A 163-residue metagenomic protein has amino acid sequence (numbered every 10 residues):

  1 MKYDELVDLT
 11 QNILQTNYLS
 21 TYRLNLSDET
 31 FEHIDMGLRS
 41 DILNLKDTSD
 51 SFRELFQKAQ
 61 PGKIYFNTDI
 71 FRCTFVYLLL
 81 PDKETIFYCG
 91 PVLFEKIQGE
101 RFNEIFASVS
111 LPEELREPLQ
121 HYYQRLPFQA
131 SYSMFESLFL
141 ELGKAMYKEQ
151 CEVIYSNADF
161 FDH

Functional and structural regions predicted by a protein language model:
Y3-D4, T10-I13, T48-H163: Hydrophobic, helix-rich cores of sensory/ligand-binding and other regulatory modules that couple small-molecule
E5-T30: Short N-terminal helix-loop-first-beta-strand/juxtamembrane motif that initiates sensory/input modules
N25-E32, E113-P118: Short, compositionally biased low-complexity segments
F31-I34, F160: Short, surface-exposed, charged/polar-biased interaction segments
H33-G37, D41-Q57: Long, solvent-exposed N-terminal ectodomains/accessory regions that are displayed to the extracellular/lumenal milieu
